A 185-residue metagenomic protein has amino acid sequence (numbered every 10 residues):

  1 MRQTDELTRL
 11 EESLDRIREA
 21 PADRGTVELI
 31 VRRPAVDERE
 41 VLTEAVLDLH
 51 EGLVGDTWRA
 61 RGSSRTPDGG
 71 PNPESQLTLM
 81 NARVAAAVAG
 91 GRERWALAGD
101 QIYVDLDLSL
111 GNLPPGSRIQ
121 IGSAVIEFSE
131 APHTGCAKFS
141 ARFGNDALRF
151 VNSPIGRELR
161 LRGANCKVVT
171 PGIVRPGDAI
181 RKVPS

Functional and structural regions predicted by a protein language model:
M1-S185: Metal-cofactor-dependent catalytic cores
